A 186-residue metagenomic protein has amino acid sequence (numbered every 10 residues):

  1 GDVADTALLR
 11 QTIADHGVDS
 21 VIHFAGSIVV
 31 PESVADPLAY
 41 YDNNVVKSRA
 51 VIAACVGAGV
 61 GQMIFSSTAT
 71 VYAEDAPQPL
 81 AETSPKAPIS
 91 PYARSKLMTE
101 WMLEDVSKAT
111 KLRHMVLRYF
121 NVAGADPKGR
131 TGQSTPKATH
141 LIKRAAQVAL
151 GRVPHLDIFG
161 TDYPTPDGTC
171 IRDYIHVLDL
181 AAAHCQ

Functional and structural regions predicted by a protein language model:
G1-S20: Conserved Rossmann-fold cofactor-binding substructure of NAD(P)-dependent oxidoreductases
H23, R49-P91, D105-A109, M115: Conserved Rossmann-fold NAD(P)-dependent oxidoreductase catalytic core, especially the SDR/UDP-sugar
G26, Y41-S48, I64-S67, S95-K96: Short alpha-helix in the Rossmann-fold core of NAD(P)-dependent oxidoreductases
V30-K47, L80-P88: Short alpha-helical oligomerization interface
A39-Y41, S84, I89-L97, T131-K143 (+1 more regions): Short-chain dehydrogenase/reductase
E74-A76, A87-A125, K143-V153: Active-site Tyr-X1-5-Lys
V122-A125, K143-P166, I171-Q186: Alpha-helical substrate-binding/gating segment
